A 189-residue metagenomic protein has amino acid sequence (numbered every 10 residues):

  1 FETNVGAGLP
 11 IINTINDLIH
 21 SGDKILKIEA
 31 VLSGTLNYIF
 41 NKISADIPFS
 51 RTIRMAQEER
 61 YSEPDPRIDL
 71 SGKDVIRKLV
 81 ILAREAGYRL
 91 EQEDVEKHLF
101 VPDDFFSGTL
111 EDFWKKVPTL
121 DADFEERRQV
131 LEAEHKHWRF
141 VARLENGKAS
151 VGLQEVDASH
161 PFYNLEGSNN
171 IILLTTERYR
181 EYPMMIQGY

Functional and structural regions predicted by a protein language model:
E2-E59, K73-D74, I81: Rossmann-like NAD(P)H-binding beta-loop-alpha module
T14-L18, E126-R127, S159-F162, I172-L173: Intrinsically disordered, low-complexity boundary segments flanking structured domains
E29, N37, M55, F140-Y189: Catalytic, metal-anchored helix/loop core of enzyme active sites in primary metabolism
K42-I43, R51-N164: Substrate-binding/catalytic subdomain of NAD(P)-dependent oxidoreductase enzymes
